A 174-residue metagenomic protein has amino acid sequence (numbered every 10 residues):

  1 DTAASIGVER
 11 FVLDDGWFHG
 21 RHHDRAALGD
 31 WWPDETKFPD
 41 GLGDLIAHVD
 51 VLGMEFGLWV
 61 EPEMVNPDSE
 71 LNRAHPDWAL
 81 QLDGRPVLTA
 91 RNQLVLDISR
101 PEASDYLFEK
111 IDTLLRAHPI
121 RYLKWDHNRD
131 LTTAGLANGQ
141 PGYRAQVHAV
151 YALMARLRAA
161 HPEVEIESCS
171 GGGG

Functional and structural regions predicted by a protein language model:
T2-F18, A117: Catalytic domains of carbohydrate-active enzymes, especially glycoside hydrolases
E9, L13, F56-V60, L123-W125 (+1 more regions): Hydrophobic faces of well-ordered beta-strands that scaffold small-molecule active sites in alpha/beta enzyme cores
F11, R21-A26, L42, V49: Structured core of small recognition/catalytic domains
V12-D15, H19, E61-M64, D68-R85: Active-site-proximal, well-structured secondary-structure segments within enzyme catalytic domains
W17, W31, F56-E63, H118 (+1 more regions): Tryptophan-centric aromatic hotspots in well-structured domains and transmembrane helices
W17-T36: N-terminal substrate-binding region of glycoside hydrolase catalytic domains
H19-R25, N66-S69, T89, L131-G135: Short acidic/His/Gly/Ser-rich catalytic and metal-binding motifs that mark active-site loops of diverse hydrolases
D34-G41, L45-V51, N72-G174: Active-site neighborhood of glycoside hydrolase catalytic domains
